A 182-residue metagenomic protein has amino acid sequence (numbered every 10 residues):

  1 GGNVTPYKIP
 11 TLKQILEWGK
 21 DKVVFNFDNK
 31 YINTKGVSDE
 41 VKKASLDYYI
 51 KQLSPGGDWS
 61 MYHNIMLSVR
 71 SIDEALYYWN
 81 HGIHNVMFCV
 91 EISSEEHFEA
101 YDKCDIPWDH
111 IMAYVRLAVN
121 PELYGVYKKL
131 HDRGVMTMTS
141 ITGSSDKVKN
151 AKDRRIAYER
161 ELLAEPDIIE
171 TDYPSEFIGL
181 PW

Functional and structural regions predicted by a protein language model:
G1-E95, D109, A118, H131-R133 (+1 more regions): Metal-dependent phosphodiesterase/phospholipase catalytic core, i.e., the His/Asp/Glu-rich active-site region
G2, M87-W182: C-terminal active-site rim and adjoining tail of enzyme catalytic domains
